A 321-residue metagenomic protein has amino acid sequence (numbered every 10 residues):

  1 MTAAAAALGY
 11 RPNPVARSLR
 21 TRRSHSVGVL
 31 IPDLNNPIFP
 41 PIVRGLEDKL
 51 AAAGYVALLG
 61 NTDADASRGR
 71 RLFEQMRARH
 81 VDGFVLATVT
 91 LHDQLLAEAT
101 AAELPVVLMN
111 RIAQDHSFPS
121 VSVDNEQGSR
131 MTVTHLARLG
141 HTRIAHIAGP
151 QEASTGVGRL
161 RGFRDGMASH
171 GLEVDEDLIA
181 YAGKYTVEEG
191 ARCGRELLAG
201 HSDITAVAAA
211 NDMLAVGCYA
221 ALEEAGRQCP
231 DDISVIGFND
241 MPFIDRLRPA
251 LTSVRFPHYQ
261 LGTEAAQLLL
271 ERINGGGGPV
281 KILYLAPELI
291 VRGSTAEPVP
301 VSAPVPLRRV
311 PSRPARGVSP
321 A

Functional and structural regions predicted by a protein language model:
A5-A6, N61-A64, G83-L86, S122-D124 (+1 more regions): Short, flexible loop segments at the rims of nucleotide/cofactor-binding pockets, characterized by
A7, G45-A53, R71, R77 (+3 more regions): Bacterial carbohydrate/catabolite-sensing allosteric modules
L8-G83, R161, D165, D175: Amphipathic helical "hinge" segments at domain boundaries
G28-L30, L58, V85, V107 (+2 more regions): Conserved hydrophobic packing residues within short motifs/helices of P-loop NTPase cores of ABC-family ATPases
D33-N36, D63-A64, T90, G149-S154: Short histidine/acidic/glycine/proline-rich micro-motifs that form metal- and phosphate-coordinating active-site loops
D63-A66, A87-H92, M213: Short beta->alpha connector loops
